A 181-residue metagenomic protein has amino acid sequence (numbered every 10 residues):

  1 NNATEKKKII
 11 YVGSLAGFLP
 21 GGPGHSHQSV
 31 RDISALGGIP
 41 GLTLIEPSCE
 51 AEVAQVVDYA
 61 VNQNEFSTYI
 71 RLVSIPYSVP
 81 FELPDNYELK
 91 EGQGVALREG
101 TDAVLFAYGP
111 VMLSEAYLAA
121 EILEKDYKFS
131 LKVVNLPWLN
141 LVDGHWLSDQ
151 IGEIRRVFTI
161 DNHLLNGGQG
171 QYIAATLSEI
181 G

Functional and structural regions predicted by a protein language model:
N1-K8, G37-G38, L177-G181: Alpha-helix C-terminal capping segments
N1-L15, V30, G144-H145: Thiamine diphosphate
I10-Y11, L44-E46, K132, T159: Short hydrophobic alpha-helical runs that function as membrane-insertion/retention elements
G13, I33-D85: Structural signature of the thiamine diphosphate
A16-F18, H25: Flexible, glycine-rich active-site loops centered on histidine and acidic residues that chelate a metal or position
P20-G21, F66-T68, L72-G181: Thiamine diphosphate
G24-V30: Flexible, small-/acidic-enriched active-site or ligand-binding loops
Q28, S48, Y108-M112: Short, contiguous, pocket-lining structural segments that sit at or immediately flank catalytic/ligand-binding sites
